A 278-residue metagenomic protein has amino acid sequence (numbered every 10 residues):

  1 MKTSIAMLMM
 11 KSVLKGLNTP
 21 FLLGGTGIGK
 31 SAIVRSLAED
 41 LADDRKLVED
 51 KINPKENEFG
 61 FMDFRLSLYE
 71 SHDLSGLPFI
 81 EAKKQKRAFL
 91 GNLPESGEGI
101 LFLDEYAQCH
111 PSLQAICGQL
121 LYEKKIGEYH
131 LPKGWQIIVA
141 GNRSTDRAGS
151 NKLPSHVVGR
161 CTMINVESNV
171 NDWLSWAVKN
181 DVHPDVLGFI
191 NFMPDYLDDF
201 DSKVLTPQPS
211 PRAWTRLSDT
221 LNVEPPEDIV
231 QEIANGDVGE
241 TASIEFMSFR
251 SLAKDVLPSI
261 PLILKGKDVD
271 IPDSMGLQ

Functional and structural regions predicted by a protein language model:
M1-M193: AAA+ P-loop NTPase catalytic core and its hallmark functional loops
K179-Q278: Alpha-helical lid/collar subdomain of P-loop NTPases
